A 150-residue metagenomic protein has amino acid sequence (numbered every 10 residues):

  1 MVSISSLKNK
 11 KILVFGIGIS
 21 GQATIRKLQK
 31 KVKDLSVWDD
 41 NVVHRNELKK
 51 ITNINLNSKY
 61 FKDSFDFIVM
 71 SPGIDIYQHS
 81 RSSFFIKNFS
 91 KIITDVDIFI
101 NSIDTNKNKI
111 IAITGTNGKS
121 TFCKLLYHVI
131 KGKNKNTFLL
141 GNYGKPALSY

Functional and structural regions predicted by a protein language model:
M1-T94, I98: N-terminal leader/targeting and accessory segments in enzymes
K11, K27, Y60-D63, P72 (+1 more regions): Phosphate-binding loop of NTP-binding sites
